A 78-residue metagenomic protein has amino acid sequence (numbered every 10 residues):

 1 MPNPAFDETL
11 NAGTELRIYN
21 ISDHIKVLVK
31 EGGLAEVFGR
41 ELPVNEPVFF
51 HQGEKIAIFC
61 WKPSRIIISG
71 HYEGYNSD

Functional and structural regions predicted by a protein language model:
M1-D78: Long, basic/Gly/Ser/Thr-rich N-terminal segments that mediate initial subcellular attachment or targeting
